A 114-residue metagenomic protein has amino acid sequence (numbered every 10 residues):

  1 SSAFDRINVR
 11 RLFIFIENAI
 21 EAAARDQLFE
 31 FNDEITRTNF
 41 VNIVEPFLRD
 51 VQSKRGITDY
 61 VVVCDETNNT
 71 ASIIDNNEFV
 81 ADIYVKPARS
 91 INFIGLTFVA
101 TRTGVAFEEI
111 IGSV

Functional and structural regions predicted by a protein language model:
S1-V114: Structured, hydrophobic secondary-structure cores that serve as assembly/anchoring elements
